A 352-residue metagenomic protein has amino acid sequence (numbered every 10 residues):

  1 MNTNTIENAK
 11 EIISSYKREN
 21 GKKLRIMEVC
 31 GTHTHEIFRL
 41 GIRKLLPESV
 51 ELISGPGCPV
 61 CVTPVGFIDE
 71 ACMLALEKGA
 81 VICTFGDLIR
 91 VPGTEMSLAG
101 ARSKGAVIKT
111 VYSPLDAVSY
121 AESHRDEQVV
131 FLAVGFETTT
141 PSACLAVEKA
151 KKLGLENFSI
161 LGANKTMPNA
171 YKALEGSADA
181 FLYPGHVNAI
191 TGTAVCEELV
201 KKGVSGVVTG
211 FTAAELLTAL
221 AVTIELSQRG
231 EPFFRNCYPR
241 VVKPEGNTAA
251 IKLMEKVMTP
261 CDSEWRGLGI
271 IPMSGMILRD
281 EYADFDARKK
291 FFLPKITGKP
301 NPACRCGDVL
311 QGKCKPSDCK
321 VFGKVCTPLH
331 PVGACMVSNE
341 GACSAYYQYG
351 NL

Functional and structural regions predicted by a protein language model:
M1-D126, T140, E148-L153, S159-L161 (+3 more regions): Metallocofactor- and cofactor-centric catalytic cores in central/energy metabolism, strongly enriched
S142-C144, A219-L220: Short hydrophobic alpha-helical segments that form membrane-spanning helices or hydrophobic packing faces of helical
A143-V147, M258: Pore-lining transmembrane helices
S159, G176-R240: A conserved active-site cap/scaffold subdomain adjacent to cofactor or substrate pockets
N164-Y171, G246-A249: Short, conserved secondary-structure transition motifs
T218-D308: Internal helical hairpin/lid segments
